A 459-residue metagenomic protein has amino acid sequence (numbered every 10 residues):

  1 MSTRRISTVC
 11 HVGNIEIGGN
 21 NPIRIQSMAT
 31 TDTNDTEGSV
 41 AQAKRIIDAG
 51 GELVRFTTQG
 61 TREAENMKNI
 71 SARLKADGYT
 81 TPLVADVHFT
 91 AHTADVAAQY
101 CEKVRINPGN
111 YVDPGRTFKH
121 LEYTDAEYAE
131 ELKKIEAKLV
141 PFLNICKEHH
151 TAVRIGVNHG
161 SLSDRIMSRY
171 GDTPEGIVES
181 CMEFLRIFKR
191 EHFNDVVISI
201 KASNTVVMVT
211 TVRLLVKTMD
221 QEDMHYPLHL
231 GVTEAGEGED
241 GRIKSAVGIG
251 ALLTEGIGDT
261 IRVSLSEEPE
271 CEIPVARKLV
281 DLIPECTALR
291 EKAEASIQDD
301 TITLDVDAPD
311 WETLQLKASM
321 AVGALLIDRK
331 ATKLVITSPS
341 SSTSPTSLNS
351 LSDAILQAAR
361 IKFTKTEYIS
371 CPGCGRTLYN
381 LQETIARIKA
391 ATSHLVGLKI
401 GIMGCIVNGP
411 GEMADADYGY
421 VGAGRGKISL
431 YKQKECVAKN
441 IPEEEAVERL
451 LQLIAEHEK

Functional and structural regions predicted by a protein language model:
M1-M28, L143, K147-H149, E285-I297 (+2 more regions): N-terminal amphipathic alpha-helix/helix-capping segment at the start of soluble metabolic enzymes
S7-T31, M67-K68, F118, T151-Y170 (+1 more regions): N-terminal small/glycine-rich loop or linker at the start of catalytic domains across soluble metabolic enzymes
I25, D86, I155, I198 (+6 more regions): Conserved, mostly hydrophobic/aromatic
T30, G50-L74, P108-E130, V196-T205: Glycine-rich, proline-tolerant flexible connector loops at the mouths of alpha/beta enzymes
E52-R55, C101-F118, E255-E270, K330-S342 (+1 more regions): Glycine-rich phosphate-binding active-site loops on the catalytic face of alpha/beta enzymes
E63-A85, K134-H150, L215-M224, I388-A390: Alpha-helix-loop-beta-strand connector modules within alpha/beta enzyme cores
T80-K119, Y128-I145, H150: Hydrophobic or amphipathic alpha-helical targeting/insertion segments
E122-I135, L143, M167-L395, K399-I402: Catalytic alpha/beta core domains of metabolic enzymes, predominantly
